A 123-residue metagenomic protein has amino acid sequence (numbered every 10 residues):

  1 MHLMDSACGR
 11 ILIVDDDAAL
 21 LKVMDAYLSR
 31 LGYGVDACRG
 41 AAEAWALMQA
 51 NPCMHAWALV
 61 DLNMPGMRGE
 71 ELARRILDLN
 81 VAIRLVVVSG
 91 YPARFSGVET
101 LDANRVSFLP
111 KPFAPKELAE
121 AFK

Functional and structural regions predicted by a protein language model:
M1-L12, K22-D25, Q49, C53-M54 (+5 more regions): Non-catalytic signal-transmission and effector/linker regions of two-component phosphorelay proteins
V14-D15, C38, A58: Conserved sequence signature across two-component system core domains
D17, L62-N63, A114: The short loop immediately C-terminal to the conserved phospho-acceptor aspartate in CheY-like receiver
L21, P65, A93: The feature encodes the CheY-like receiver
G32-G40, L47: Short hydrophobic/Thr-rich beta-strand motif most characteristic of the beta2 strand and flanking loop of CheY-like
R39-E43, R68-L72: Acidic catalytic/metal-coordinating carboxylates
K111: A Lys-centered signature of the CheY-like receiver
